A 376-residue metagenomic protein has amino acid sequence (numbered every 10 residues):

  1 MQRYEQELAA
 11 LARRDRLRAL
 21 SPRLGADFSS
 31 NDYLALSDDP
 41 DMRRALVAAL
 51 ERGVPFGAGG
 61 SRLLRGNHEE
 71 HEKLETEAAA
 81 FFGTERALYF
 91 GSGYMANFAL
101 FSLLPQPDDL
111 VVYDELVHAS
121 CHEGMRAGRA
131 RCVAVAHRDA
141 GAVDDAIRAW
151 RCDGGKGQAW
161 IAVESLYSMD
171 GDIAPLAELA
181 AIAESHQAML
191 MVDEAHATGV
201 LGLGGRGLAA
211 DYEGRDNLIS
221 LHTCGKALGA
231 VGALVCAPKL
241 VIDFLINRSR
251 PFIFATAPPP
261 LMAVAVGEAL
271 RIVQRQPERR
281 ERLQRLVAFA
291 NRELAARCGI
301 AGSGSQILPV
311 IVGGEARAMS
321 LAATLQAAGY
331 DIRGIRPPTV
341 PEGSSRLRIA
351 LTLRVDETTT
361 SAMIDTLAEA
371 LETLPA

Functional and structural regions predicted by a protein language model:
M1-G57, A188: N-terminal "arm"/small-domain region of PLP-dependent enzymes with the aminotransferase-like
L36-S37, R282-A288, A295-G329, G343-S344 (+1 more regions): Conserved PLP-binding catalytic core of the aspartate aminotransferase-like
P40, R44-A48, R52, A80 (+2 more regions): PLP-dependent enzyme catalytic core of the Aspartate aminotransferase-like
R44, E51-S92: Conserved N-terminal alpha-helix of the aminotransferase class I/II PLP-enzyme fold
L100-A119, A140: Conserved PLP-anchoring active-site segment centered on the Schiff-base-forming lysine
R131-V133, H137-V192: Active-site phosphate-binding strand-loop segment of PLP-dependent enzymes
G204, Y212-F244: Active-site PLP attachment segment
A257-Q276, R282: Structural motif of enzymes handling amino- and sulfur-group chemistry
